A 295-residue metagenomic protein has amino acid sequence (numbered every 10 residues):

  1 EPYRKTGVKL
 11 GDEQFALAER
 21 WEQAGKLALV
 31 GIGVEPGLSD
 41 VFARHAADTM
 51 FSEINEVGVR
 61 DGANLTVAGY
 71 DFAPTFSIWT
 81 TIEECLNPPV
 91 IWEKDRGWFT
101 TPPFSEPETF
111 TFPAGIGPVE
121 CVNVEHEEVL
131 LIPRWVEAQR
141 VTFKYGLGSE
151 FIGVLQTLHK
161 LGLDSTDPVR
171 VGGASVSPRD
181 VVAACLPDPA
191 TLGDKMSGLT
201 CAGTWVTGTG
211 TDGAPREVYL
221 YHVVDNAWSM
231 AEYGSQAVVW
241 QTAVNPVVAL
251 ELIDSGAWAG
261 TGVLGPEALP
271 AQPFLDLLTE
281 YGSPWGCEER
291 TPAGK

Functional and structural regions predicted by a protein language model:
E1, I32, D61: Glycine-rich, histidine-containing beta strand-loop boundary motifs that form or position
E1-K26: Rossmann-fold NAD(P)-binding glycine/threonine-rich loop
L10-Q14, P36-S39, T242, P246: Conserved donor sugar-nucleotide recognition element shared by glycan-biosynthetic enzymes
A24-A28, A257-A259: Short, surface-exposed connector motifs at secondary-structure boundaries
A28-G31, G58: Short catalytic-loop micro-motif centered on adjacent basic/acidic residues
G31-P36, V238: Active-site nucleophile and cofactor-binding loops and adjacent substrate-binding regions of central metabolic enzymes
L38-M50: Active-site-proximal alpha-helical scaffold in enzymes
T49-K295: C-terminal catalytic/substrate-binding lobe primarily of soluble NAD(P)-dependent oxidoreductases
